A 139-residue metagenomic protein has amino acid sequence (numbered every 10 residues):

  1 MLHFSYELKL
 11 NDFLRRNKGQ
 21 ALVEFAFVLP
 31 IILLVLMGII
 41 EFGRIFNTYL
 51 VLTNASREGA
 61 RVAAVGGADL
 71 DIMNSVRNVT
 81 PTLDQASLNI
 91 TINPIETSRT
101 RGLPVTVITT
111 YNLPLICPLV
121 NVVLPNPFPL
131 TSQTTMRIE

Functional and structural regions predicted by a protein language model:
L2-R77: Alpha-helical assembly-interface signal, strongest on the long, hydrophobic N-terminal helix that forms
L2-Y6, R57, R61-E139: Short, conserved structural patches
